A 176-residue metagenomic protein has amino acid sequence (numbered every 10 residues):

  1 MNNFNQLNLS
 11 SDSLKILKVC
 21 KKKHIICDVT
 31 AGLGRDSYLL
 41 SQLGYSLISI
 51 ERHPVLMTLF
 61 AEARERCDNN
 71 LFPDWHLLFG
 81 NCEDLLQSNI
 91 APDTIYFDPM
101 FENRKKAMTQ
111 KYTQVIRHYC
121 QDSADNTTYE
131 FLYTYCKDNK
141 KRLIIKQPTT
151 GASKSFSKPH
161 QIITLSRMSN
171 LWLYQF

Functional and structural regions predicted by a protein language model:
M1-I26, G34, Q42, A63 (+1 more regions): S-adenosyl-L-methionine
L9, Y96-F97, I145: Redox-cofactor binding/interface segments in oxidoreductases and associated redox assembly factors
I26-S37, P92-A107: Conserved proline-anchored active-site loop of SAM-dependent methyltransferases that bridges a beta-strand
Q42-I48: Conserved S-adenosyl-L-methionine
S46, D74-H76, R142: Conserved beta-strand segments of alpha/beta enzyme cores
I50-F97: S-adenosyl-L-methionine
P99-F131: Mobile active-site "lid"/loop adjacent to the S-adenosyl-L-methionine
T128-Q175: Conserved Class I SAM-dependent methyltransferase catalytic core
